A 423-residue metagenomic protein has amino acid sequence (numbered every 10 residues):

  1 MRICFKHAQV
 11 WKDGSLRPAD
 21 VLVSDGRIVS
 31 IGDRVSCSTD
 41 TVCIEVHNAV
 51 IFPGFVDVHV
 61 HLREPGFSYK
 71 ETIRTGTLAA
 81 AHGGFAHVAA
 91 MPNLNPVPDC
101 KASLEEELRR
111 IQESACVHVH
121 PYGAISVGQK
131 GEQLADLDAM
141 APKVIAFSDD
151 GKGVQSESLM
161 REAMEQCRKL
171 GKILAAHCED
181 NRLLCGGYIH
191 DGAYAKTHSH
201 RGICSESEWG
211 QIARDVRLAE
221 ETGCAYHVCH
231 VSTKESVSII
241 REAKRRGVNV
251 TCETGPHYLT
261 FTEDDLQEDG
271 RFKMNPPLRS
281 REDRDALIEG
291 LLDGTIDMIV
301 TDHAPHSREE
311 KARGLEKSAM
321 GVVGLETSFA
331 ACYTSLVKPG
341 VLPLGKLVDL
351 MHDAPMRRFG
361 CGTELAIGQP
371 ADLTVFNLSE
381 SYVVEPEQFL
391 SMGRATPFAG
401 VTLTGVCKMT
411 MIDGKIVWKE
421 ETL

Functional and structural regions predicted by a protein language model:
M1-S38: N-terminal metal-binding scaffold of metallo-dependent hydrolase/deaminase domains
A8, G26, N48, H59 (+13 more regions): Divalent metal-coordination and catalytic microenvironments
A8, G314-K317, I367-L423: C-terminal cap of metal-dependent C-N hydrolases
S36-I51: Active-site metal-binding motif and surrounding structural segment of the metallo-beta-lactamase
A49-S114: Metal-associated gating/positioning segment near the N- to mid-region
R109-I125: A glycine-rich helix N-cap at a beta->alpha junction
L134-I299: Histidine/acidic residue-rich metal-binding segments in metalloenzymes
T197-A225, L292, M298-I299, A304-L378: His/Asp/Glu-enriched, well-ordered alpha-helical/loop segment that forms or immediately abuts the divalent-metal
